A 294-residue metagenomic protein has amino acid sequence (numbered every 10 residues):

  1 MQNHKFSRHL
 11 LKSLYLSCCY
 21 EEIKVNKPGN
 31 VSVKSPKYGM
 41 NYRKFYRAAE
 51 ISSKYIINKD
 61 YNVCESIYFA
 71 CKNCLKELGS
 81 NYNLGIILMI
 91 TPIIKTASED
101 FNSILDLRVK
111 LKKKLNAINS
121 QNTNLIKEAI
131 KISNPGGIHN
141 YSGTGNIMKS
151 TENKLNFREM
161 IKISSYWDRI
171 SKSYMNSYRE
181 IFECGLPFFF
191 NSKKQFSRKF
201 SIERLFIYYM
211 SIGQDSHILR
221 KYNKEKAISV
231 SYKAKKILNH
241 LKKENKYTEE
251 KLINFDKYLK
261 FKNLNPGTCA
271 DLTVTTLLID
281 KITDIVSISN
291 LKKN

Functional and structural regions predicted by a protein language model:
M1-Y61, S98-K257, F261-N263, D280-N294: Phosphate-rich cofactor/ligand-interacting catalytic cores and adjacent structured alpha/beta frameworks
C18-C19, C64, C71-C74, C184 (+1 more regions): Generic recognition of cysteine residues
S53-S103: Long, hydrophobic/aromatic-enriched structural stretches that serve as scaffold segments
S66, G85-M89, I126, R198-L205 (+1 more regions): Residue-level detector of well-ordered alpha-helical segments, enriched for hydrophobic/aromatic packing positions
L78-P92, K262-L277: Conserved phosphate/anionic-ligand binding catalytic regions in large, soluble enzymes, centered on
